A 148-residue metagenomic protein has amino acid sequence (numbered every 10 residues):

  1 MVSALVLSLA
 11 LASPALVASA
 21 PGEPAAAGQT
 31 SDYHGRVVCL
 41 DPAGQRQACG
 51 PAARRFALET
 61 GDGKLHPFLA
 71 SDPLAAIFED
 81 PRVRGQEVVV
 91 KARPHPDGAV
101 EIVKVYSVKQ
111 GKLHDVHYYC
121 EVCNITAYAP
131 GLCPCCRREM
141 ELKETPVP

Functional and structural regions predicted by a protein language model:
V2-A15: Bacterial N-terminal signal peptides
S13-S31: Cleaved targeting-peptide boundary
A26-A52: Structural detector for short beta-strands of small beta-barrel domains
D32-V38, G85-P94: OB-fold and OB-like beta-barrel modules that bind single-stranded nucleic acids
Q47-L69: OB-fold (S1/OB) nucleic-acid-binding surfaces
P73-V90: Short nucleic-acid-contacting surface segments enriched for D/E, G, S/T with interspersed K/R
E87-G111: Short, structured interface segments
V103-P148: Cys/His-clustered metal-coordination modules, chiefly Zn-binding fingers
